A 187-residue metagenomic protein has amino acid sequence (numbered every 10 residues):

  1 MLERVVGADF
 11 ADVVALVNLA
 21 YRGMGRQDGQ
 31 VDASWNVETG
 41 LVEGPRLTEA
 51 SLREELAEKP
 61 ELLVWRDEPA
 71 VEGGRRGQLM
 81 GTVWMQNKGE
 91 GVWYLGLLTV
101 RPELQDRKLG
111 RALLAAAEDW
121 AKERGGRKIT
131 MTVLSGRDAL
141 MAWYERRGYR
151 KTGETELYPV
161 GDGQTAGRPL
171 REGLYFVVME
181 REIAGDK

Functional and structural regions predicted by a protein language model:
R4-E103, L114-A115, W120, T155-L157 (+1 more regions): Acetyl-CoA-dependent GNAT
L41-V42, R107, T130: A generic secondary-structure micro-motif detector that highlights 1-2 residue hydrophobic/ambivalent hotspots embedded
R101-A115, K122-R124, S135-M141, R146: Conserved glycine-rich acetyl-CoA-binding loop
L109, M131, E154-T155: Residue-level detector of family-conserved "landmark" positions at structurally sensitive sites
R127, L134-A142, R146-R150, L157-K187: C-terminal "cap" of GNAT-fold acetyltransferases
